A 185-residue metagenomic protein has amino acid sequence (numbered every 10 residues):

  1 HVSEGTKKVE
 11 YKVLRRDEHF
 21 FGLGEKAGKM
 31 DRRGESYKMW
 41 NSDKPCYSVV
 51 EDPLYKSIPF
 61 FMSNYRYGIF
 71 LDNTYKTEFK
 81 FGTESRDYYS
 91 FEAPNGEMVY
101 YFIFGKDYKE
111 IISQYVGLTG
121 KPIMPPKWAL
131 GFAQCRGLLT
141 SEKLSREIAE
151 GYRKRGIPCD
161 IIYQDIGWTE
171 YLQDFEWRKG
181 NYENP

Functional and structural regions predicted by a protein language model:
H1, P158-P185: Aromatic- and carboxylate-enriched substrate-binding clefts and catalytic-loop regions of carbohydrate-active enzymes
H1-A129, C135-L138, E142, A149-K154: Catalytic and substrate-binding clefts that recognize carbohydrates or anionic sugar/phosphate headgroups
W128-L130, C159-D160: Residue-level recognition of the N-termini of beta-strands and the immediately preceding loop/turn
F132-C135, L172-D174: A short, structure-level motif marking secondary-structure boundaries and short turns
T140-I148, G180-P185: Flexible, glycine/threonine-enriched loop-and-boundary segments that flank and lead into catalytic domains of large
S145-E150, E170, D174: Active-site-adjacent structural elements in folded domains
